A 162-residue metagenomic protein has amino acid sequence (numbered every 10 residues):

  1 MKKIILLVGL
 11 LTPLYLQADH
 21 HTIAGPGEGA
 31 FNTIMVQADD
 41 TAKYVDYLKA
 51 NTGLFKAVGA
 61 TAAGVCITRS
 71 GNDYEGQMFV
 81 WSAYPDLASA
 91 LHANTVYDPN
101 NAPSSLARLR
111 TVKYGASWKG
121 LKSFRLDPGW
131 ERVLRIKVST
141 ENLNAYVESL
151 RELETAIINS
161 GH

Functional and structural regions predicted by a protein language model:
K2-K3, R132: Basic side chains
K3-P13: Sec-dependent N-terminal signal peptides
A18-H162: Short S/T/G/P-rich N-terminal loop/turn motif that feeds into the first structured element of a domain
